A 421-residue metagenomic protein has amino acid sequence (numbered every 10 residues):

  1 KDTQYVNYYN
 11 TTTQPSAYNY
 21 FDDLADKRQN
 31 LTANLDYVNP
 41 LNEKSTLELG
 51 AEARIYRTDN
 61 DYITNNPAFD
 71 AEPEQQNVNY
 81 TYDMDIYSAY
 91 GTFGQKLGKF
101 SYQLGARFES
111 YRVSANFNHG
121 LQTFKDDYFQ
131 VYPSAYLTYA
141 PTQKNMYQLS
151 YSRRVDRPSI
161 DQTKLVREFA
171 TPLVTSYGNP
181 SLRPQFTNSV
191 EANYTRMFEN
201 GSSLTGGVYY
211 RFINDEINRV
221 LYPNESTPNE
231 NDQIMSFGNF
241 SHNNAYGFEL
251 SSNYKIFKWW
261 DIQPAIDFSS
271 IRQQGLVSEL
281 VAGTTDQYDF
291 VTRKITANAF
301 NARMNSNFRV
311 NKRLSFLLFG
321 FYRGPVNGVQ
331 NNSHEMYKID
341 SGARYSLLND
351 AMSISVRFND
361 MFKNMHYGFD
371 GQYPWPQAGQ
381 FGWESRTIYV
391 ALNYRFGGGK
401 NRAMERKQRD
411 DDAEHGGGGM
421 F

Functional and structural regions predicted by a protein language model:
K1, N39, A53-D59, Q95-K99 (+10 more regions): Transmembrane beta-strands of outer-membrane beta-barrel pores
D2, V6-N7, N19, M84-L121 (+3 more regions): Surface-exposed extracellular loop regions of Gram-negative outer-membrane beta-barrel proteins
F21-L24, N30-N34, E74-V78, D83 (+5 more regions): Outer membrane beta-barrel strand-and-loop segments of large Gram-negative receptors, especially TonB-dependent
Q29-L35, D85-G91, V131-L137, Y147 (+7 more regions): Hydrophobic, lipid-facing positions within transmembrane beta-strands of outer-membrane proteins
K44-L47, K99-Y102, K144-Y147, N200-L204 (+5 more regions): Repeated loop/turn-to-beta-strand initiation elements of outer-membrane beta-barrel proteins
L47-T142, S278, A282: Signature of Gram-negative outer-membrane beta-barrel scaffolds
R112-S114, Q143-S189, Y210-M235, N359-P374: Surface-exposed extracellular loop regions of Gram-negative outer-membrane beta-barrel proteins, predominantly
I295-F421: Conserved C-terminal beta-signal and adjacent last beta-strands/turns of outer-membrane beta-barrel proteins
